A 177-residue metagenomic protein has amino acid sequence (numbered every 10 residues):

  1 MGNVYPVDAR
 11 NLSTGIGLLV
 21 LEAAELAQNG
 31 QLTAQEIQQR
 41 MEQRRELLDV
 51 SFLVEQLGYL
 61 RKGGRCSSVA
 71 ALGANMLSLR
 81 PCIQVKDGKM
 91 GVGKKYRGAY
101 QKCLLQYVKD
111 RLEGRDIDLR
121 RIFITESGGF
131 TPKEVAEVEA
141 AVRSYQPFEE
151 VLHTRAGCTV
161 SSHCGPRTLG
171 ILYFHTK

Functional and structural regions predicted by a protein language model:
M1-Y5, N11-K177: Mixed-charge interfacial surface used for oligomerization/domain docking and macromolecular partner engagement
